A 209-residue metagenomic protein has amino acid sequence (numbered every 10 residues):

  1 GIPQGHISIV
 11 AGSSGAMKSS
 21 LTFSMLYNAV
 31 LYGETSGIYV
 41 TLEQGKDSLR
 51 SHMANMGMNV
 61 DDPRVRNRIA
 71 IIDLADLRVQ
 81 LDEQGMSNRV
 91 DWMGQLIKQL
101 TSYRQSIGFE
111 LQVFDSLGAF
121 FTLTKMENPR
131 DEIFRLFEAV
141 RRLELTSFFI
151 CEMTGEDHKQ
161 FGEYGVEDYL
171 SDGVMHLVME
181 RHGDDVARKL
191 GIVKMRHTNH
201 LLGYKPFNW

Functional and structural regions predicted by a protein language model:
G1-M56: The Walker A/P-loop phosphate-binding site
Q4, S19, F23, E43-R50 (+5 more regions): Amphipathic alpha-helical transducer elements in NTP-driven molecular machines
S8, I38-V40, A70-I72, F148 (+1 more regions): Hydrophobic/aromatic beta-strand patches that form the interior of the parallel beta-sheet core in alpha/beta enzyme
V10, G37, D115, S171 (+1 more regions): Conserved RecA-like P-loop NTPase ATPase core
G12, D73-D76, S116, M179 (+2 more regions): Flexible glycine-/small-residue-rich
T35-T122: Conserved inter-motif catalytic segment of the P-loop NTP-binding fold
S87-Y169: P-loop NTPase motor core
L145-W209: Phosphate-binding/switch region of NTP-binding enzymes
